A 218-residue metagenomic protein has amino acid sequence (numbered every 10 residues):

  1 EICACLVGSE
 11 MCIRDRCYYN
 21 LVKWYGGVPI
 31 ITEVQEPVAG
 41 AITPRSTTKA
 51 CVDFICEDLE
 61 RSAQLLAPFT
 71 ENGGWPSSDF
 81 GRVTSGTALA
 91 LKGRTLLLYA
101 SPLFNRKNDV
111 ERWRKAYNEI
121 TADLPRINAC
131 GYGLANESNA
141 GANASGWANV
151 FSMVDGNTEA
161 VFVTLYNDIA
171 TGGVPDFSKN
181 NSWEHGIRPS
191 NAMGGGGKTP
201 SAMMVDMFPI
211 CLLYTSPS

Functional and structural regions predicted by a protein language model:
E1-G8, I13, Y214-S218: Single conserved hydrophobic/aromatic residue that forms the stacking wall/gate of nucleotide- or nucleobase-binding
C3, V22-V28, A144, T158-E159: Generic secondary-structure boundary/loop-capping signal
S9-T84, R94-E111: Aromatic-anchored glycine-rich loop motif in surface-exposed flexible loops
S85-L89, R94-S216: An aromatic- and glycine-enriched ligand-binding surface/loop that stacks and positions planar moieties
